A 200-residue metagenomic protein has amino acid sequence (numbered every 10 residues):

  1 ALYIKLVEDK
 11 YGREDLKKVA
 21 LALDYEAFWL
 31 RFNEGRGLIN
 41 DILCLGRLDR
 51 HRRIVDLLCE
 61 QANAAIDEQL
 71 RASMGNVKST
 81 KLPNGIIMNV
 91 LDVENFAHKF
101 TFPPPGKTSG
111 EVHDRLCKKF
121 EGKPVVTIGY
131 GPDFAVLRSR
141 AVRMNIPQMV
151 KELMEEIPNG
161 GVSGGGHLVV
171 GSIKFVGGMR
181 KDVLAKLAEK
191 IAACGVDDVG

Functional and structural regions predicted by a protein language model:
A1-L2, L6, K10-L21, R53-G200: Glycine-rich, acidic loop segments that terminate in or are immediately followed by a histidine
Y3, V7-R47: A conserved active-site cap/scaffold subdomain adjacent to cofactor or substrate pockets
I39, L48-L57: Charged, low-complexity intrinsically disordered tails and linkers
